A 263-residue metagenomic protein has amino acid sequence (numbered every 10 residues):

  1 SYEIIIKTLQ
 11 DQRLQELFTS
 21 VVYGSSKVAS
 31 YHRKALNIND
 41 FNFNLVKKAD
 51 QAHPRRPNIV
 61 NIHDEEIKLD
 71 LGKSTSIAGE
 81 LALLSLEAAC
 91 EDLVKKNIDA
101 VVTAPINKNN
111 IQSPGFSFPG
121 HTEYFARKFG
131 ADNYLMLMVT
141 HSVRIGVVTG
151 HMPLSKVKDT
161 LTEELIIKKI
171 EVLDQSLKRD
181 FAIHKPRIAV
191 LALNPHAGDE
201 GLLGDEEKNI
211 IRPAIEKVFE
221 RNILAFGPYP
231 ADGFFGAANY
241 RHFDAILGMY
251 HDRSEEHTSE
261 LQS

Functional and structural regions predicted by a protein language model:
S1-G120, E164-M249, R253-S254, S259: Contiguous, glycine/small-aliphatic-enriched amphipathic segments in soluble metabolic enzymes
F116-I145, G150-L154: Flexible loop/hinge segments that line or gate small-molecule binding clefts
E123-D132, L154-K178: Active-site glycine-rich loop that binds ribose-phosphate moieties when present
